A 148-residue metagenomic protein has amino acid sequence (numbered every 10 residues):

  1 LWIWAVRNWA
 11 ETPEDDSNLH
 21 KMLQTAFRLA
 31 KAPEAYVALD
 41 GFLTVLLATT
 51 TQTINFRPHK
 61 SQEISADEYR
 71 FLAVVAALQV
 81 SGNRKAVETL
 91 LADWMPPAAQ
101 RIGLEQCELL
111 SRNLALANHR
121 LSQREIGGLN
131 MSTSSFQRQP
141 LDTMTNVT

Functional and structural regions predicted by a protein language model:
L1-T148: Polar/charged low-complexity regulatory segments
